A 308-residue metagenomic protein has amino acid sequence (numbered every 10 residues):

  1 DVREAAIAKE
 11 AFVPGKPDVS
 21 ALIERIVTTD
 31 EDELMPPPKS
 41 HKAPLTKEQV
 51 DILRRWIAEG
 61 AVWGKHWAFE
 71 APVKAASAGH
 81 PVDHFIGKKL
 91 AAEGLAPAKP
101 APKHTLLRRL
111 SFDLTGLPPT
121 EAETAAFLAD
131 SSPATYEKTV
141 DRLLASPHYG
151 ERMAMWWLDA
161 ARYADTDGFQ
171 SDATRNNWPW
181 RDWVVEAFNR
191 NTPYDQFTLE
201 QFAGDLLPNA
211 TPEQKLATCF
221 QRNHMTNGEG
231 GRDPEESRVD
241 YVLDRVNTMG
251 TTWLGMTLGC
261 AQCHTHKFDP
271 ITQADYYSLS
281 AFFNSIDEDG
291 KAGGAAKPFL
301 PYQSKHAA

Functional and structural regions predicted by a protein language model:
R3-E4, D30-E33, P37-P38, T46-A307: Short, structured secondary-structure elements that scaffold catalytic or ligand/cofactor-binding regions
K9-V13: Conserved phosphate-binding loops in nucleotide/dinucleotide-binding enzymes
P17-D18, Y241: Short secondary-structure boundary/capping elements
D18-V19, V82: Activation loop
R25-V27: Acidic, Ser/Thr
